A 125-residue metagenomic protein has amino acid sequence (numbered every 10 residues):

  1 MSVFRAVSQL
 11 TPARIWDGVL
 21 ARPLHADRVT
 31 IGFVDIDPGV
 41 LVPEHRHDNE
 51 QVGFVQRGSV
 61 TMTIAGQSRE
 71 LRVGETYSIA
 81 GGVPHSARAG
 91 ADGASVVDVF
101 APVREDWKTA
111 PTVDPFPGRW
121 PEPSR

Functional and structural regions predicted by a protein language model:
M1-R28, T109-R125: A short, N-terminal "cap"/entry segment at the start of jelly-roll beta-barrel domains of the cupin/DSBH fold
I15-D17, G32-R46: Conserved short histidine dyad/triad with adjacent acidic residue
T30, S59-T61, S68, P84 (+1 more regions): Structural motif
D35-D37, H47-M62: Short, conserved beta-strand element in jelly-roll/cupin
G66-G81: Short acidic-glycine-tyrosine-enriched beta hairpin
G81-D106: Ligand-binding loop in jelly-roll beta-barrel domains
